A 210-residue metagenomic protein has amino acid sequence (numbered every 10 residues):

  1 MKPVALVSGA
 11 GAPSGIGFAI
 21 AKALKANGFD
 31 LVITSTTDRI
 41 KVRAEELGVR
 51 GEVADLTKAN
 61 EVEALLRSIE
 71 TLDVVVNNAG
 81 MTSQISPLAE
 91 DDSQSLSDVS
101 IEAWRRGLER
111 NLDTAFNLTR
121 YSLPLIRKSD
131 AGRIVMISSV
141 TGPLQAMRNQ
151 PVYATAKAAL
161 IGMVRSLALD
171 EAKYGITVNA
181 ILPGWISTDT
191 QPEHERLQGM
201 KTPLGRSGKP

Functional and structural regions predicted by a protein language model:
K2-L31: Canonical Rossmann dinucleotide-binding motif of NAD(H)/NADP(H)-dependent dehydrogenases/reductases, specifically
K2-P3, T71-L72, I126-S139, K173-I176: Active-site loop of short-chain dehydrogenase/reductase
V7-G9, N77-N78, G132-S139, T177-L182 (+1 more regions): Structural signature of the Rossmann-like NAD(P)-dependent dehydrogenase/reductase core
G9-P13, V99-I101, R133-A159, V164-K173 (+1 more regions): Catalytic loop of short-chain dehydrogenase/reductase
M81, S93-F116, V135, L160: Catalytic Tyr-X3-Lys loop
T82-R105, R148-V152, T190-P192: Conserved mid-core segment of classical short-chain dehydrogenase/reductases
A89-S93, K173, A180-P210: A glycine/serine/threonine-rich, flexible loop-to-helix segment that serves as the NAD(P) cofactor-binding "lid"
R106-K128, A168-L169, K173: Amphipathic alpha-helical dimer-interface segment in Rossmann-like NAD(P)H-dependent oxidoreductases
